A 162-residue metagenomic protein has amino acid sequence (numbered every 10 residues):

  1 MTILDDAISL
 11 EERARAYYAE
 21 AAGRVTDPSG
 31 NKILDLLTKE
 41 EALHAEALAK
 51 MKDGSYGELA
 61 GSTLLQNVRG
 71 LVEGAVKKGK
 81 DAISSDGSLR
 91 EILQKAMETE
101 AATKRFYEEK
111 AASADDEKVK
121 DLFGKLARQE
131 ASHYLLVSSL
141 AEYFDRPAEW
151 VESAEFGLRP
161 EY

Functional and structural regions predicted by a protein language model:
M1-Y162: Iron-associated oxidoreductase/ferritin-like identity signal
